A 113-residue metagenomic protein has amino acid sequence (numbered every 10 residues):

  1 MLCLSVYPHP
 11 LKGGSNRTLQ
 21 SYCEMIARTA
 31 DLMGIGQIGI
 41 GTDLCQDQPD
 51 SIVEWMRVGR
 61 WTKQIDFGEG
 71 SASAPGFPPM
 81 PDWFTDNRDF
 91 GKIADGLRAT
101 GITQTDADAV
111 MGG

Functional and structural regions predicted by a protein language model:
M1-L32, G36-Q37: Catalytic pocket-lining loop regions of alpha/beta-barrel enzymes, especially the amidohydrolase/enolase/GH5 lineages
L2, D43, A107: Conserved, mostly hydrophobic/aromatic
C3-S5, G70-A74, F90: Short acidic (Asp/Glu) and glycine-rich catalytic loops that position anionic groups and cofactors
Y7, D43-C45, G112: An acidic- and aromatic-residue-enriched active-site/binding cleft used to recognize and process polar
A27, D31-G34, P49, D95-T103: Sec-exported extracytoplasmic/periplasmic mature domains
M33-V58, T62-W83: Short acidic/histidine-rich active-site segments
P75-G113: Mid-to-C-terminal alpha-helical segments outside catalytic/metal-binding sites
